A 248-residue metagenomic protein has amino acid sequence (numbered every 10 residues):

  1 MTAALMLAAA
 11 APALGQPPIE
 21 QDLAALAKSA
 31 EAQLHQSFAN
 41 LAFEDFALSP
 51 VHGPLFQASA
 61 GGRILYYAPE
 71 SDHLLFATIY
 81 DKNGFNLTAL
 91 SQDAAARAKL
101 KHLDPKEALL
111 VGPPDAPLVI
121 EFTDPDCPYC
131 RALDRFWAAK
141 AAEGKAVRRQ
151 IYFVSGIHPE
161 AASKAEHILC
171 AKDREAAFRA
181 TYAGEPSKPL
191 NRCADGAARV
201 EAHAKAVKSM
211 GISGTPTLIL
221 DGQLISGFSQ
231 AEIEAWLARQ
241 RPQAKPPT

Functional and structural regions predicted by a protein language model:
M1-A9: Bacterial N-terminal signal peptides
L14-Q16: Boundary of Sec targeting at the N-terminus
I19-L23, A27, E31-Q36, E44-L48 (+2 more regions): C-terminal cap of thioredoxin/glutaredoxin-like
N40-F46, A177-A180: Short, surface-exposed acidic
P54, G61-R63, D115-L118, K145: Envelope-exposed proteins and targeting segments
H73-H102: A short, surface-exposed interaction/processing loop segment used at functional sites
K99-P117, T248: A short beta-strand-turn-helix
A116-D195, K208-S213, A235-Q240, P246-P247: Structural alpha/beta surface segment adjacent to cysteine/selenocysteine redox centers across thiol/disulfide enzymes
